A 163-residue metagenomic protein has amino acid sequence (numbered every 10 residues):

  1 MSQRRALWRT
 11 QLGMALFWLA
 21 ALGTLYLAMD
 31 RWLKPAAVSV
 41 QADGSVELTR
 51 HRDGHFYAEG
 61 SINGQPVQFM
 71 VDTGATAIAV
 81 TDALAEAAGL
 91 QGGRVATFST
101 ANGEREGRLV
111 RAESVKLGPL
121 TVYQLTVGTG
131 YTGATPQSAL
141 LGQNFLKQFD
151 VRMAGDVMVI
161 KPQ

Functional and structural regions predicted by a protein language model:
M1-Q68, T73-Q163: Pepsin/retropepsin-fold aspartyl endopeptidases
